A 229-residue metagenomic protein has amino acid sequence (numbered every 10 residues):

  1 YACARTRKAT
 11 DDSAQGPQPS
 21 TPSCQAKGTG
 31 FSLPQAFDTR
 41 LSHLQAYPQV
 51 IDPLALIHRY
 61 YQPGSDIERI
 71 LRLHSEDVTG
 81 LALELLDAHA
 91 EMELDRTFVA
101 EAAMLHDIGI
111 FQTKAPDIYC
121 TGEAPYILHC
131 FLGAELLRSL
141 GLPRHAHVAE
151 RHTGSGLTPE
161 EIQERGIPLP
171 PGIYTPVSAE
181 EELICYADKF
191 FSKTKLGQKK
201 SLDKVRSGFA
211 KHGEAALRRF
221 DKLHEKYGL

Functional and structural regions predicted by a protein language model:
K8-D12, K27, D38: Intrinsically disordered, low-complexity polyampholyte segments enriched for Lys and acidic residues
G16, G28-G30: Residue-identity detector for glycine
P19-T21: Intrinsic disorder
P34-Y126: Acidic/His-rich, divalent-metal-binding segments that scaffold phosphate/diphosphate chemistry
E91-L202: Divalent metal-dependent catalytic cores for phosphoryl transfer on phosphate-bearing substrates
K211-L229: Charged phosphate-binding loop/patch that engages nucleotide di/tri-phosphates or the phosphate backbone of nucleic
